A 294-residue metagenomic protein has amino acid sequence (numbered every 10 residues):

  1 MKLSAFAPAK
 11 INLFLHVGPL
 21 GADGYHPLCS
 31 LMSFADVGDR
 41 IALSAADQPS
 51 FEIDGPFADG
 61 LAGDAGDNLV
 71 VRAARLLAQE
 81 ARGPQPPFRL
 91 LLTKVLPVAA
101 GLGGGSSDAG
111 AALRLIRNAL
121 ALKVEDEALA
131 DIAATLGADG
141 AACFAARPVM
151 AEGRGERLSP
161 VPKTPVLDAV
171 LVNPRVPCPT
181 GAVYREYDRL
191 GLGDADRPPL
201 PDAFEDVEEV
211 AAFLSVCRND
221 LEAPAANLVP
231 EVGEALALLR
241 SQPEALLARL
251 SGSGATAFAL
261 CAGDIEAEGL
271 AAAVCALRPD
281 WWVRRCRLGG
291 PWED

Functional and structural regions predicted by a protein language model:
M1-A100, N118, L122-A130, T164-P165 (+1 more regions): ATP-binding N-lobe of GHMP and related small-molecule kinases
S33, R82, A134-T135, A141-F144 (+2 more regions): Solvent-exposed alpha-helices and their adjacent loops that cap or buttress functional pockets in soluble metabolic
D47-L61, A112, A134, E209-R218 (+1 more regions): Short, basic/glycine-rich phosphate-binding loops at helix/coil junctions that contact nucleotide phosphates
S50, P97-V98, C178, A255-F258 (+1 more regions): Short, active-site-adjacent cap segments at secondary-structure transitions
P86, A109, L113-R154: Contiguous, small/hydrophobic- and glycine-enriched helical/loop subdomains that border and often "cap" functional
L91-L120, A138, E244-C261: Glycine/serine-rich anion-binding loops at beta->alpha junctions that coordinate negatively charged ligand groups
F144-A145, M150-L247, A262-I265, A272-D280 (+1 more regions): Conserved, helical-rich catalytic subdomain that frames metal- and/or nucleotide-binding sites in enzyme alpha/beta
